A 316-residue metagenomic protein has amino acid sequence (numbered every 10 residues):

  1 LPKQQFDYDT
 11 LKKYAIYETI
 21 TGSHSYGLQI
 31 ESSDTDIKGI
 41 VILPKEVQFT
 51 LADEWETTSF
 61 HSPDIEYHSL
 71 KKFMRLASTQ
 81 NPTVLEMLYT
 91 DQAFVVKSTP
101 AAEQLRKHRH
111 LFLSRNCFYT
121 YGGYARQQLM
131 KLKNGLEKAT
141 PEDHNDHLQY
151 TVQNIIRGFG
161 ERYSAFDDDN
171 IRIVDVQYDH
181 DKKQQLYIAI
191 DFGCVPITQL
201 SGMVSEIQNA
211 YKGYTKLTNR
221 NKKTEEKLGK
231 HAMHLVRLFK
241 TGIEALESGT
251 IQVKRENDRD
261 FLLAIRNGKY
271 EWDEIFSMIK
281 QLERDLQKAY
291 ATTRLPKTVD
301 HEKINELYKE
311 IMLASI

Functional and structural regions predicted by a protein language model:
P2-Y121: An N-terminal structural lobe/cap that precedes and organizes the functional/catalytic core across diverse proteins
G27-L28, T58, V253, D260 (+2 more regions): A broad, structure-centric signal for solvent-exposed, well-ordered loop/edge residues that line or flank functional
T57-P63, K222-G229, I316: Generic structural signal for short, solvent-exposed loop/turn connectors between secondary structure elements
S59-H61, K72, V96-Q104, L132 (+4 more regions): Short amphipathic alpha-helical patches
A77, F239-G242, L246, I311 (+1 more regions): Generic structural signal for hydrophobic core residues of well-folded globular domains
Q104-K303: Conserved nucleotidyltransferase catalytic core and NTase-mimicking acidic/glycine-rich helix/loop elements in nucleic
H301-I316: Short, amphipathic C-terminal "tail helix"
